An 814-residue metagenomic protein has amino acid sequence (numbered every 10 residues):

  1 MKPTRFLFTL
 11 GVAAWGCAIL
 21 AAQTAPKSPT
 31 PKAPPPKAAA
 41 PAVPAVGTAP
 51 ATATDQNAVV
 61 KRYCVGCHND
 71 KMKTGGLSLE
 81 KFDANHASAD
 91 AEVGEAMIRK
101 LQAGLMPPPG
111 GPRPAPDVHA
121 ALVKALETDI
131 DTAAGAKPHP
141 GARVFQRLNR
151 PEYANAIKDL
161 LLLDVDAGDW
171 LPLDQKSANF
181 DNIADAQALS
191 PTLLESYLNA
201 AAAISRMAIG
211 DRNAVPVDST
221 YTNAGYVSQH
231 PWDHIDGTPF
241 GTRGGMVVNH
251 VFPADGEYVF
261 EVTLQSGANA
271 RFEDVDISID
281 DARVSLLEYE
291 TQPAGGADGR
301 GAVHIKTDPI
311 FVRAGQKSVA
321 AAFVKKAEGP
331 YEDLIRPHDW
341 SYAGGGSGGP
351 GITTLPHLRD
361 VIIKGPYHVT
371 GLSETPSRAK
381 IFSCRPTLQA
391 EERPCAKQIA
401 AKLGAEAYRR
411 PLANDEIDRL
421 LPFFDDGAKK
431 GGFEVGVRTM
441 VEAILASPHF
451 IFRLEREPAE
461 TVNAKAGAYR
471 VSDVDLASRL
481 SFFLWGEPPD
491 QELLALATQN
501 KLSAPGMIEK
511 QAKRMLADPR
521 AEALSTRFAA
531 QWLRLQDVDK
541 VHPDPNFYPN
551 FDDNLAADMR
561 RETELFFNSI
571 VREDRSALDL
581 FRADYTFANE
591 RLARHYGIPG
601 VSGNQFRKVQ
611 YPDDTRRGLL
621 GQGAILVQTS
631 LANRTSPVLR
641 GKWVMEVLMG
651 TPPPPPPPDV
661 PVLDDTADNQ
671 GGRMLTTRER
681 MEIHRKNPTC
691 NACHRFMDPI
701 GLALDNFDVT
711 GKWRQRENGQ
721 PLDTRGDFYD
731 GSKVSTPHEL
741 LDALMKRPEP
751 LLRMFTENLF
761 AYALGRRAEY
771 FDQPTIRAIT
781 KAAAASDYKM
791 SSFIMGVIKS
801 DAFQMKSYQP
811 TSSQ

Functional and structural regions predicted by a protein language model:
M1-Q23: Sec-dependent N-terminal signal peptides
K2, P108, S813-Q814: Short, intrinsically disordered, low-complexity terminal/loop segments
L20-G225, D236, A322-L388, K397-P422 (+13 more regions): Aromatic- and Gly/Pro-enriched helix-to-coil junctions and flexible linker segments
V59-V60, C64-C67, L77-F82, G94-M97 (+27 more regions): Long, contiguous hydrophobic alpha-helical segments, chiefly transmembrane helices and signal peptides
H68, K317, H694: Histidine-centered active-site/metal-ligand motif
N223-S228, D233, A557: Active-site-proximal, well-structured secondary-structure segments within enzyme catalytic domains
P231-S318, A322-A343, F382-M440, P448: A conserved hydrophobic secondary-structure block that centers on an alpha-helix together with its immediately flanking
D236-T242, M246-G267, F272-D281, L286 (+8 more regions): Long, His/Glu/Asp-enriched segments that create or flank divalent metal/ion-associated functional microenvironments
